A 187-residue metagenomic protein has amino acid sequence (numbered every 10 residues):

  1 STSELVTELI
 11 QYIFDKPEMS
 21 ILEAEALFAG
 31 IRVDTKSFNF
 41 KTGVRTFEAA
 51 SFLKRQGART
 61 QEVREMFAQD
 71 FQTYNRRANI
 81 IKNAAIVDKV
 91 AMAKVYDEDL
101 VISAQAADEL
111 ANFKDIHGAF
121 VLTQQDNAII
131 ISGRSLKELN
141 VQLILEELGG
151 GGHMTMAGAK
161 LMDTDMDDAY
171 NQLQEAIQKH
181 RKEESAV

Functional and structural regions predicted by a protein language model:
S1-E48: Short alpha-helices
F28, R32-V187: Hydrophobic helix-and-loop "lid/oligomerization" segment in the mid-to-C-terminal part of catalytic domains
